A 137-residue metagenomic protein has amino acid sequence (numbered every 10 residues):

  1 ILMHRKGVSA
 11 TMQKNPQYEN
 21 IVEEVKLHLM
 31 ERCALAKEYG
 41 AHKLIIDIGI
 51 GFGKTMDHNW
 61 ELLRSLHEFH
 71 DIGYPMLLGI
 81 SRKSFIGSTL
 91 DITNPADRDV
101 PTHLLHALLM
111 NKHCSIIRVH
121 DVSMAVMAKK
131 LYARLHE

Functional and structural regions predicted by a protein language model:
I1-A34, E38, G53-E137: Active-site-adjacent loop and "lid" segments of alpha/beta metabolic enzymes
G49: Conserved Motif II region of HX4D acyltransferases
